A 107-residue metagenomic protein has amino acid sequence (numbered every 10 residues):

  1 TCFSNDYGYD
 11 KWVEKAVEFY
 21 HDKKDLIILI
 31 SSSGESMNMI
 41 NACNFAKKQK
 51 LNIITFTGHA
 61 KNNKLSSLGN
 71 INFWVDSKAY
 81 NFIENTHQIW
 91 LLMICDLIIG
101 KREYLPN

Functional and structural regions predicted by a protein language model:
T1-N107: Glycine-rich phosphate-binding loops that contact phosphosugars or nucleotide phosphates
